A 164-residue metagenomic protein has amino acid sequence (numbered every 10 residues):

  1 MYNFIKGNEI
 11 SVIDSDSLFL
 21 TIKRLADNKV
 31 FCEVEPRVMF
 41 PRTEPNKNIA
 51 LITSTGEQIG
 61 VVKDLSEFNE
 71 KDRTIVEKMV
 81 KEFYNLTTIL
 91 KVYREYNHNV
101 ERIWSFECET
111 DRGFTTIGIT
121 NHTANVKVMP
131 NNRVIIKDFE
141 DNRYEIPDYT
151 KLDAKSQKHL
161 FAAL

Functional and structural regions predicted by a protein language model:
M1-L164: Long, distal/terminal scaffolding or interaction modules with repetitive or compositionally biased sequence
